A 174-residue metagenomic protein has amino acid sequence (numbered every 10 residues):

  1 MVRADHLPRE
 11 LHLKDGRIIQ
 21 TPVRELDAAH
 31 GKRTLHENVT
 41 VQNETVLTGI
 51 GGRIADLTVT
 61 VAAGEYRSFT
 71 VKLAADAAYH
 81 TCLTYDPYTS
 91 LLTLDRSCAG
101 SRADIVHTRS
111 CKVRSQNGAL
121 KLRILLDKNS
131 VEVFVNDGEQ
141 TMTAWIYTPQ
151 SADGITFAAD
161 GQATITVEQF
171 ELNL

Functional and structural regions predicted by a protein language model:
M1-L174: Beta-rich accessory regions
